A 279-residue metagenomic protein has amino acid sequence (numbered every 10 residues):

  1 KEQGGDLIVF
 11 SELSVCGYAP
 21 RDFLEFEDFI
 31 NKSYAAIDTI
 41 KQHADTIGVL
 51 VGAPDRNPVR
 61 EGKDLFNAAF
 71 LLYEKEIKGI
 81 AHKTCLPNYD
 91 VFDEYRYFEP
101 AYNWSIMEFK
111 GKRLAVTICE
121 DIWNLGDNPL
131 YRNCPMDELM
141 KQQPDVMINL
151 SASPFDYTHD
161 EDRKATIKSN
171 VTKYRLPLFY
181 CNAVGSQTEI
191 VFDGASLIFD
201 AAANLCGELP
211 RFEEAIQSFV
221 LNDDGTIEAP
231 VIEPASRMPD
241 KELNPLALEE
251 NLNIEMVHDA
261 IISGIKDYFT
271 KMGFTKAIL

Functional and structural regions predicted by a protein language model:
K1-L279: Enzyme catalytic cores with a strong preference for nitrogen-chemistry domains
